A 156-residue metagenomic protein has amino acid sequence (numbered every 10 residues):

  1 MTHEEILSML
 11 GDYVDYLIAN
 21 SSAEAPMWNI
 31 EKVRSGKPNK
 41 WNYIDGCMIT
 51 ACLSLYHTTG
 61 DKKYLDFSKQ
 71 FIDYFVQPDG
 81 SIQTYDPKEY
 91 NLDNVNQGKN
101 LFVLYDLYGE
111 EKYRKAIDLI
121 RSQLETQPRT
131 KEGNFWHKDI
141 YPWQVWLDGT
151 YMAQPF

Functional and structural regions predicted by a protein language model:
M1-Y74, E111-L119, Q123, K131-E132: Low-complexity, Ser/Thr/Pro/Gly-enriched N-terminal "stalk/linker" regions
S8, D12-Y13, I30-E31, S81-D86 (+2 more regions): Surface loop/turn signatures of beta-propeller and other carbohydrate-active proteins
R34-S35, I140, P155: A generic local structural motif
K40-H57, E89-D106, V145-F156: Well-ordered alpha-helical segments within folded domains of soluble proteins
Y64-K99: Mid-chain, structured segments of secreted extracytoplasmic proteins
Y105-Y108, P128: A generic secondary-structure signal for well-formed alpha-helical elements
Y113-Y151: Asp-box/WD-like beta-propeller blade repeats and closely related beta-sheet repeat scaffolds
